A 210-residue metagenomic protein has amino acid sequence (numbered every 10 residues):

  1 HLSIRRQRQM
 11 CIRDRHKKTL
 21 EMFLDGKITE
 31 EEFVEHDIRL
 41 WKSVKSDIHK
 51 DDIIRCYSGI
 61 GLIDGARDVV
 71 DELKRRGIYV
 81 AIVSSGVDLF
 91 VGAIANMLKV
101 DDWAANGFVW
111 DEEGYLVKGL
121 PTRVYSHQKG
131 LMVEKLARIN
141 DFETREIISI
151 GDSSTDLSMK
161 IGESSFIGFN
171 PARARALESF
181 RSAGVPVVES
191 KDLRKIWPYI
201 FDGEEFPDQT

Functional and structural regions predicted by a protein language model:
H1-R8, I12: Single conserved hydrophobic/aromatic residue that forms the stacking wall/gate of nucleotide- or nucleobase-binding
R13-R39: A phosphate-binding glycine/aspartate-rich beta-alpha loop in the early core of alpha/beta enzymes
F33-D68: Metal-dependent phosphoesterase signature
I54-R67, V83-S85, A105, P121-H127: Conserved beta-strand/loop elements of the cytosolic catalytic core of P-type E1-E2 ATPases, chiefly in the P-domain
A66-L98, D102-G107, K160: Substrate-recognition element of Asp-dependent hydrolases with the DxDx(T/V) motif
S84-S85, E146-V188: Acidic, Mg2+-coordinating phosphoryl-transfer loop and its flanking beta/alpha structural elements, shared across
G92-I147: Substrate-recognition "cap/lid" segment bordering the active-site pocket of phosphatases
A105-D111, N170-A176, K191-K195: Short, acidic/turn-prone active-site loops that include or flank metal/cofactor- and phosphate-binding residues
